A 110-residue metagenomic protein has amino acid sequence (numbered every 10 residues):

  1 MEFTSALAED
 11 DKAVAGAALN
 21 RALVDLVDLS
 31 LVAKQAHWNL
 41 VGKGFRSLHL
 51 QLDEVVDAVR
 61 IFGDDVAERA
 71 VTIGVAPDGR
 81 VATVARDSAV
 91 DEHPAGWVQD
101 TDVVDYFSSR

Functional and structural regions predicted by a protein language model:
M1, N20-L23, T72-A76, R86 (+1 more regions): Internal glycine-rich alpha/beta core junctions
M1-A22, D100-V103, F107: Disorder-to-helix initiation segments
E2, Q35, K43, A76-G79 (+2 more regions): Residue-level signal for pocket-adjacent positions within structured domains
L7-V14, L29-E54: Helix-loop segments that flank and shape redox-cofactor active sites
N20, V24-V27, D53, D57-D64 (+1 more regions): Generic structural signal for well-ordered, non-transmembrane alpha-helical segments in soluble/cytosolic regions
A22-W38, V66-R69: Long, well-ordered alpha-helical segments
V41-T83: Conserved alpha-helical segments that form or flank metal/cofactor-binding pockets of metalloenzymes
A85-R110: Acidic/histidine-rich alpha-helical segments that form the ligand environment of transition-metal centers
